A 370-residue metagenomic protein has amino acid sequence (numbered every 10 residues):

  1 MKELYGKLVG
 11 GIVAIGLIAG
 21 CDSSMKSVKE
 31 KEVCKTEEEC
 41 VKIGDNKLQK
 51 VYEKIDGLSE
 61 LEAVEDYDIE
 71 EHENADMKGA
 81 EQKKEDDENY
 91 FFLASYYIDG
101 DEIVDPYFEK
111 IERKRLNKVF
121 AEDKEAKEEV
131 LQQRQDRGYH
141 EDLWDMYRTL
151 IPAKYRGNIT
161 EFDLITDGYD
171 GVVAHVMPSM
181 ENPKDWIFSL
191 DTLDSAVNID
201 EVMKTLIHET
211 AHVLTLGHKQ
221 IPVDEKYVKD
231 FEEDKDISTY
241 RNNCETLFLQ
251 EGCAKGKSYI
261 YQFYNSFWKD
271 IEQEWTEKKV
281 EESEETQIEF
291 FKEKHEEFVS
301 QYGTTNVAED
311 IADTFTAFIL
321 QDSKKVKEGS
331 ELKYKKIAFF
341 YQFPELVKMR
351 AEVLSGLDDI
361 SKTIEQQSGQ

Functional and structural regions predicted by a protein language model:
M1-V9: Bacterial N-terminal signal peptides that target proteins for export
G10-G16: Bacterial N-terminal signal peptides
A19-G20: C-terminal motif of bacterial Sec signal peptides marking the signal peptidase cleavage site
S24-T36: Short, low-complexity, disordered segments immediately C-terminal to signal peptides in bacterial exported proteins
S27, C40, N46, Q250-E251 (+1 more regions): Secreted/processed peptides and extracellular or luminal domains of membrane proteins
C34-P106, K110: N-terminal mature-domain "stem" immediately C-terminal to a signal peptide or N-terminal signal-anchor/transmembrane
D56, A63-E71, F120-K184: Auxiliary, metal-adjacent structural segments of Zn-dependent hydrolase domains
I165-D170, M177-Q370: Active-site-flanking segments in enzyme catalytic domains
